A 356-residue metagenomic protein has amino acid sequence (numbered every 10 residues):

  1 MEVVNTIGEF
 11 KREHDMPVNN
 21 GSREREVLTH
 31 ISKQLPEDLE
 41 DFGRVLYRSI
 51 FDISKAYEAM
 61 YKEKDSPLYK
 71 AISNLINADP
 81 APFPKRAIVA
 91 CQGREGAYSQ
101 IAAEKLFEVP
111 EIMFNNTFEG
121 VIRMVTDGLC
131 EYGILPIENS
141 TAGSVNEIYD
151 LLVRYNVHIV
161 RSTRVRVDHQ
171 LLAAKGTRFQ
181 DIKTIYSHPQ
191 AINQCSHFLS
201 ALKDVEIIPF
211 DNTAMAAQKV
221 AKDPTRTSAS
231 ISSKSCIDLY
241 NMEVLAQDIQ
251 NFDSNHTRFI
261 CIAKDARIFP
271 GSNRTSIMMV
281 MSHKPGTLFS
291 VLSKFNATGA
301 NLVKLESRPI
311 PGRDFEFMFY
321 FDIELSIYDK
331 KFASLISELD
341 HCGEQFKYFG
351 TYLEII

Functional and structural regions predicted by a protein language model:
M1-I356: Domain-level signature for soluble enzymes in the chorismate/prephenate branch of the shikimate pathway
